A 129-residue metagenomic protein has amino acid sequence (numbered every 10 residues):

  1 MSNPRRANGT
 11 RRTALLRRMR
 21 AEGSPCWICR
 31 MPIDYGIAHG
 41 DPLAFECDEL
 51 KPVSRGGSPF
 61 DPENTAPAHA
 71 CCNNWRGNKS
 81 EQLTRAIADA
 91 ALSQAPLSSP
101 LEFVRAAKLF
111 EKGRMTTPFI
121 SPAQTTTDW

Functional and structural regions predicted by a protein language model:
M1-P4, T13, R17, A21-S24 (+4 more regions): Extended charged
L43-V53: Histidine-centered catalytic micro-motifs used for acid/base chemistry in nuclease and nucleotide-processing active
